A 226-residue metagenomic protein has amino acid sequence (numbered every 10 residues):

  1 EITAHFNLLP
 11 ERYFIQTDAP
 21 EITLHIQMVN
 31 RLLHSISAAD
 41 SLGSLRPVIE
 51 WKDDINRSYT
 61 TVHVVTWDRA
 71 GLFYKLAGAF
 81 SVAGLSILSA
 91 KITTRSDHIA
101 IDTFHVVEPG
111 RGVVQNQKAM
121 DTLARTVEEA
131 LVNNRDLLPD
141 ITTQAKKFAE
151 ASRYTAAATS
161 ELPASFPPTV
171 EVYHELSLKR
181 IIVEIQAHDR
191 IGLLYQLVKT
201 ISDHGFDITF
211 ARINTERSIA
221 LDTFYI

Functional and structural regions predicted by a protein language model:
E1-I226: Regulatory modules associated with amino-acid/nitrogen control
